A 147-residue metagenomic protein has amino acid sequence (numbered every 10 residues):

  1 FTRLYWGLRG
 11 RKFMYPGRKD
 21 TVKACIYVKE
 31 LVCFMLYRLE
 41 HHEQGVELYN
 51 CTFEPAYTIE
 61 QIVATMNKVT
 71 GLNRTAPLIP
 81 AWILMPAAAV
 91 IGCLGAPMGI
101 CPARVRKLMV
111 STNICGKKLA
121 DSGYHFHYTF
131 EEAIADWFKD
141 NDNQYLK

Functional and structural regions predicted by a protein language model:
F1-C33, M66: NAD(P)-dependent short-chain dehydrogenase/reductase
F1-T2, E60, N113-G116: Short, surface-exposed alpha-helical segments at coil->helix boundaries
K19, A24-V32, H41-H42, L48 (+2 more regions): Conserved loop-to-helix N-cap of the C-terminal "lid" that shapes the substrate pocket in Rossmann-like
D20-T21, T52, M109, I114: A conserved catalytic-core signature of glycosyltransferases
V28, A64, A87-H125: Conserved C-terminal active-site "lid" loop/helix of NAD(P)H-dependent oxidoreductases that clamps the redox cofactor
V28-L36, E131-A135: Short, amphipathic alpha-helical "lid/cap" segments that border enzyme active or binding sites
Y37-I100, I134-K147: Mid/C-terminal beta-alpha module of Rossmann-like enzyme folds, strongest in SDR-family dehydrogenases/epimerases
R74, F126-H127: Residue-level detector of short coil/turn "hinge" positions at structural boundaries
